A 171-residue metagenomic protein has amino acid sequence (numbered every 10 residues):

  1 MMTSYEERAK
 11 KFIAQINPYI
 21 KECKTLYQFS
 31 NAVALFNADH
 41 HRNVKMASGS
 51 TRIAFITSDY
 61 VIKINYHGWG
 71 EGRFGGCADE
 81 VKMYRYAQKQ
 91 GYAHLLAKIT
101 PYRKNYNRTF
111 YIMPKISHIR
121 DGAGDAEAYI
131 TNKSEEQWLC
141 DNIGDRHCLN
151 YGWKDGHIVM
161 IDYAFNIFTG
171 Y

Functional and structural regions predicted by a protein language model:
M1-N43: Juxta-kinase regulatory segment immediately upstream of eukaryotic protein kinase catalytic domains
H40-Y92, Y111: ATP-binding glycine-rich loop module of kinase domains
I56-T57, K104, W153: Generic beta-strand structural signal
Y60, H67, D141-Y171: Catalytic activation segment of kinase domains across protein kinase-like and atypical kinase folds
Y60, N65-G68, R85-N132: Conserved structural core of kinase catalytic domains
R73, A123-E127, F165-Y171: Active-site Asp-x-Gly
N132-E135, F168: Extracytoplasmic/periplasmic ligand-binding sensor domains of two-pass membrane signal-transduction receptors
S134-N142: Protein kinase catalytic-loop region centered on the HRD/HxD motif
